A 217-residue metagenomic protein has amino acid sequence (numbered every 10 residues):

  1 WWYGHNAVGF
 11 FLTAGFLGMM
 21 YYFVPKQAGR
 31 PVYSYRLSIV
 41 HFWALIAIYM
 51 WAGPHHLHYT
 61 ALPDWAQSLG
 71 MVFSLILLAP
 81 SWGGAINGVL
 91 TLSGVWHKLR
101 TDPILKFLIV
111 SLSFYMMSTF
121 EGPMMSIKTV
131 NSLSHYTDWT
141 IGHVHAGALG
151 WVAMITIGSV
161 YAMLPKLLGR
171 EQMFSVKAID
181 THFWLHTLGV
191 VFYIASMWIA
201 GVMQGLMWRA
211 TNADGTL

Functional and structural regions predicted by a protein language model:
Y3-Q27, R36-L57, L69-L92, L105-K128 (+2 more regions): Hydrophobic cores of alpha-helical transmembrane segments in multi-pass integral membrane proteins
N131-T140: Flexible, glycine/threonine-enriched loop-and-boundary segments that flank and lead into catalytic domains of large
